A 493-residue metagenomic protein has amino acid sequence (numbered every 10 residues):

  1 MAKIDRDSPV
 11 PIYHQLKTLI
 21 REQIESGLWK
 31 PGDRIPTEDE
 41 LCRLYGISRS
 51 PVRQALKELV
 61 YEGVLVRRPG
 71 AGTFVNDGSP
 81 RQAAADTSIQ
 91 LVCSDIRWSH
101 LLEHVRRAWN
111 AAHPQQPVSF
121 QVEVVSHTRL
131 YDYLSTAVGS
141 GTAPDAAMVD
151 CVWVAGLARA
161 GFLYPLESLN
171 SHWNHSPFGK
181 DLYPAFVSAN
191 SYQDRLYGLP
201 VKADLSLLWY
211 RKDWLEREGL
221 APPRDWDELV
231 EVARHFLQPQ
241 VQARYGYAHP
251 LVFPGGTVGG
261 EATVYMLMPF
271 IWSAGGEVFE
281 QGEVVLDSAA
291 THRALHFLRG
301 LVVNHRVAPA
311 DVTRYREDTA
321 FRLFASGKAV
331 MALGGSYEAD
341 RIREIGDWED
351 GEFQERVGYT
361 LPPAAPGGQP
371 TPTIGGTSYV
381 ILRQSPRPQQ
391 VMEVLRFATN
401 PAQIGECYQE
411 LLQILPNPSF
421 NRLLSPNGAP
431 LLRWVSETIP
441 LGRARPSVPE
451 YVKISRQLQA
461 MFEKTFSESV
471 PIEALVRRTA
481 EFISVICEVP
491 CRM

Functional and structural regions predicted by a protein language model:
M1-L44: Extreme N-terminal segment that seeds HTH/winged-HTH DNA-binding domains in transcriptional regulators
Q115-D181, R217-E218, V330-M331, E349-G351: Extracytoplasmic "Venus flytrap"/periplasmic binding protein-like
V152-L207, G246-H249, Q354-T360: Hinge/lid segment of periplasmic solute-binding proteins
Y197, V230-E283: Extracytoplasmic/periplasmic solute-binding protein
E216, I439-M493: Conserved C-terminal helix/tail region of periplasmic/extracytoplasmic solute-binding proteins
A233-H235, Q281-V312: Glycine-centered hinge/linker elements that transmit conformational signals in sensory and ligand-binding systems
M266, H296-P386: Extracytoplasmic/periplasmic substrate-binding proteins
Q354-T360, Y408-A460, K464: Long, aromatic- and glycine/proline-rich binding clefts that accommodate carbohydrate-like moieties
